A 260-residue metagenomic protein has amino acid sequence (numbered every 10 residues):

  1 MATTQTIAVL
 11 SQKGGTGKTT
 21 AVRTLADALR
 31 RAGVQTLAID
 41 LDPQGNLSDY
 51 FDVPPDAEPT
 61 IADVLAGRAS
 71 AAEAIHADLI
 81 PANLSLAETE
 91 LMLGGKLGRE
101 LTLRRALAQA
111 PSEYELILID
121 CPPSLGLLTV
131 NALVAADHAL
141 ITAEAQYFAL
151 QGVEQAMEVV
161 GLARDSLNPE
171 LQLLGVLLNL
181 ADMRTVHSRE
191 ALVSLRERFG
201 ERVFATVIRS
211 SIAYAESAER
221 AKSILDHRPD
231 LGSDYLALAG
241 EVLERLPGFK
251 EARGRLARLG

Functional and structural regions predicted by a protein language model:
M1-G260: P-loop NTP-binding core
